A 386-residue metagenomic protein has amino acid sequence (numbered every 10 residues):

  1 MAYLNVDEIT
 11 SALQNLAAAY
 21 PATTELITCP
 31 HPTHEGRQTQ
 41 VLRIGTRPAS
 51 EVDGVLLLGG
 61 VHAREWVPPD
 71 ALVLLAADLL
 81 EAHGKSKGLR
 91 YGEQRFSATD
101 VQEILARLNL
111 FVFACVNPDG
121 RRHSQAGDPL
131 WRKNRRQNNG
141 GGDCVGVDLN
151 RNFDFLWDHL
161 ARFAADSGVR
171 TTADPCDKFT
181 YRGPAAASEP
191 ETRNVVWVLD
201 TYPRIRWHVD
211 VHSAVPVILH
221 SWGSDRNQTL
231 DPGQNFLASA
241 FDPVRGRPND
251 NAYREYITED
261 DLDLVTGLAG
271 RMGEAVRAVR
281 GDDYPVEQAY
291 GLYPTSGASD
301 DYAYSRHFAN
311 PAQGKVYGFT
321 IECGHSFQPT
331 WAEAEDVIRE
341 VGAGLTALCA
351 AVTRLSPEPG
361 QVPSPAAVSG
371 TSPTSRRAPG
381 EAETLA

Functional and structural regions predicted by a protein language model:
M1-T39: Short glycine- and acidic-rich boundary segments immediately preceding or forming the N-terminal edge of structured
P21-T24, R37-T39, V52-G54, A106-F111 (+2 more regions): Loop/turn elements at helix/coil->beta-strand transitions in domains of secreted/extracellular proteins
G36, G60, V112, L149 (+3 more regions): Divalent metal-coordination and catalytic microenvironments
V41-S50: Short beta-strand-to-loop junctions in surface cap/lid or active-site-entrance loops
V52-D53, V67-D70, R122-D128, L160-R162 (+2 more regions): Short, solvent-exposed loop/turn and secondary-structure capping segments
P68-S124: Short helix-loop-beta-strand segments that form the rim/entrance of peptidase-like active sites
Q102, L108, F113-R151: Glycine-rich, aromatic-flanked loop segments that form ligand/cofactor-binding clefts across common enzyme folds
G142, F153-S369: Metallocarboxypeptidase
